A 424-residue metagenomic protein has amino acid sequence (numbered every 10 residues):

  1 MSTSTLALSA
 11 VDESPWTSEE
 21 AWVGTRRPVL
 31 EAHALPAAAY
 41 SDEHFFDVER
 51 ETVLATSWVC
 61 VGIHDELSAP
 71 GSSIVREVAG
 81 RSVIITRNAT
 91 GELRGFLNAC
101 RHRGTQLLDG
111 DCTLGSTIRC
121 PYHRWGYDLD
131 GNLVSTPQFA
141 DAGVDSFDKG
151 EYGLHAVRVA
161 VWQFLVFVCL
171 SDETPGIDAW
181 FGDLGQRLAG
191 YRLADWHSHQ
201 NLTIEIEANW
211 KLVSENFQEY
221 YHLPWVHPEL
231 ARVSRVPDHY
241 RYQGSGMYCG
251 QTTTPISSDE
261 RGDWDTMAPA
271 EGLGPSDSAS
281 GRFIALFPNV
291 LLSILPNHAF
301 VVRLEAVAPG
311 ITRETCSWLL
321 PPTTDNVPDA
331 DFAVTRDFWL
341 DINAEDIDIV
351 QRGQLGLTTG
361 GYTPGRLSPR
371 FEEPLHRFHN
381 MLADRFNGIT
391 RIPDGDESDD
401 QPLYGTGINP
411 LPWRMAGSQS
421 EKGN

Functional and structural regions predicted by a protein language model:
S2-D111, V157-A160: N-terminal pre-ligand scaffold of iron-sulfur
T3-T5, A160, L165-N424: C-terminal catalytic domain of Rieske-type non-heme iron oxygenases
P15-E43, D111-Y122, G153-R158, A231-A268: N-terminal short leaders/motifs
T25, E31, R103, L129 (+5 more regions): Glycine-rich, flexible loop/turn motifs
A55-L67, Q138-A142, F283-P288: Short Pro/Gly-enriched beta-strand edge/turn motifs at strand-loop
E66-D172, D178-Q186: Rieske [2Fe-2S] iron-sulfur-binding domain
